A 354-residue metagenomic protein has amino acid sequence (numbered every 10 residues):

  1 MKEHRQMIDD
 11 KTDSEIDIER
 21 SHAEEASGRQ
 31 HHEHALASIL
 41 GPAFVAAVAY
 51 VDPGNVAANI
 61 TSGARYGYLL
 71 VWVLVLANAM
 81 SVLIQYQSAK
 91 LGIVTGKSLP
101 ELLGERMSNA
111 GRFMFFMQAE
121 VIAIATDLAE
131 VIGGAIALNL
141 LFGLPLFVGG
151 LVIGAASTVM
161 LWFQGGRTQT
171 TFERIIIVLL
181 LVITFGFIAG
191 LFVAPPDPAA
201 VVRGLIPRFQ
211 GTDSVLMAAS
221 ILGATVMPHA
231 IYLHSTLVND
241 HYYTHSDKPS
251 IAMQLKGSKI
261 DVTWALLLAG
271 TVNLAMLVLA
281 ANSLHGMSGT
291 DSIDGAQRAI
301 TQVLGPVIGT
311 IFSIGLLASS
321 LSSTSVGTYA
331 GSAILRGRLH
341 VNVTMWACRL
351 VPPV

Functional and structural regions predicted by a protein language model:
M1-G54, A110, L181, M253-G257: Membrane-interface "cap" regions at the ends of multi-pass membrane proteins
I18-E24, A58-G63, Y86-G111, F163-T171 (+2 more regions): Flexible loop linkers connecting adjacent transmembrane helices in multi-pass alpha-helical membrane transporters
H34, T61-Y86, P100-G104, G111 (+1 more regions): Extracellular loop-to-transmembrane helix junctions
A46, V73-R106, F115-V121, M160 (+1 more regions): Juxtamembrane transmembrane-helix boundary signature
S81-V94, V238-Y242, D247, L267-G295: Extracellular/periplasmic helix-exit of transmembrane alpha-helices
A110, F147-L151, W264, V307-G309 (+2 more regions): Loop-to-transmembrane helix boundary motifs in multi-pass membrane proteins
F116-E120, L141-F163, V178-G186, N342-V354: Transmembrane alpha-helical segments of multi-pass small-molecule transport proteins
L161, L180-I206, A218-T236: Hydrophobic alpha-helical segments and their helix-loop junctions in multi-pass secondary transporters
